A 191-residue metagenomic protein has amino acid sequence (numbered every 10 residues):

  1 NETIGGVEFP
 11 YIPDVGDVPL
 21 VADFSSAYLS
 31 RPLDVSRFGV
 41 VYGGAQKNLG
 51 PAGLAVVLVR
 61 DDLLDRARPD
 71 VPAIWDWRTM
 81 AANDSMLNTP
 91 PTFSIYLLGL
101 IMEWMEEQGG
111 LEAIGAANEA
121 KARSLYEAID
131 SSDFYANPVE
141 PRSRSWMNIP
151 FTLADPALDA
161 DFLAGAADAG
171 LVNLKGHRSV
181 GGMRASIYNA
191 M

Functional and structural regions predicted by a protein language model:
N1-Y28: Active-site phosphate-binding strand-loop segment of PLP-dependent enzymes
G5-Y11, S30-S36, A52-A55, A67-D70: A short secondary-structure junction signal
Y11-V15, P32-S36, K47-P51, P141-R142 (+1 more regions): Solvent-exposed alpha-helices and their adjacent loops that cap or buttress functional pockets in soluble metabolic
V21, V35-Q46: Conserved active-site segment immediately N-terminal to the catalytic lysine that forms the internal aldimine
V40-Y42, L54-L58, N148-P150: Conserved hydrophobic/aromatic beta-strand scaffold that supports enzyme active sites
A45-E127, E140: Active-site C-terminal subdomain of aminotransferase-like
Y135-A166: Conserved PLP-binding catalytic core of the aspartate aminotransferase-like
I149-D155, L171-M191: Conserved PLP-binding active-site segment of the aspartate aminotransferase-like
